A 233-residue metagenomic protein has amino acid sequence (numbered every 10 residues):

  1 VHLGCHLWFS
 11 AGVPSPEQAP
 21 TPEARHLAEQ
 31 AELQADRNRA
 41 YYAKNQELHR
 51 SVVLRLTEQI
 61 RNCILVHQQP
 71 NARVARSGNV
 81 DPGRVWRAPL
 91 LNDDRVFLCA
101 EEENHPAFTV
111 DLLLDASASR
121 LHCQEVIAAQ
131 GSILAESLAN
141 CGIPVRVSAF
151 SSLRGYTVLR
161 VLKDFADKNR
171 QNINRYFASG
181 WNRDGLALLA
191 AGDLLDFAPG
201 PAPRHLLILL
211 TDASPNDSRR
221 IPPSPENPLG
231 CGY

Functional and structural regions predicted by a protein language model:
V1-A107: Acidic/polar low-complexity segments with low predicted structural confidence
W86-R87, E102-V161, L207: Von Willebrand factor
F97, Q130, A187-A190: Well-ordered alpha-helical segments embedded in enzymatic catalytic cores
H122-C123, V147, G200-H205, N216-I221: Extended hydrophobic-aromatic, low-complexity segments
H122-E125, R175-N182, L229: Alpha-helix capping and helix-loop boundary segments enriched in small/acidic/polar residues
A128, L188, L229-Y233: Well-ordered, non-membrane alpha-helical segments in soluble/globular domains
V158, F165-H205: Von Willebrand factor
S214-Y233: VWA/integrin I-like adhesion module and closely mimicked acidic/polar interface patches used
